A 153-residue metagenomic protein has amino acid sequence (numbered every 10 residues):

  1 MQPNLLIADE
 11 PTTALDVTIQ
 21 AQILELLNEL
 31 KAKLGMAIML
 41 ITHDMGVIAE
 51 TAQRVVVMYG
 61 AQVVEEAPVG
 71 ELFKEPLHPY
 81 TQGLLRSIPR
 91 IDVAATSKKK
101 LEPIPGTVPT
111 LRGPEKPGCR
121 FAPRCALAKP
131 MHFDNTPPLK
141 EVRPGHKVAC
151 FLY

Functional and structural regions predicted by a protein language model:
Q2-P3, I7-P11, L15-S97: P-loop NTP-binding/switch modules centered on Walker-like glycine-rich loops
P68-Y153: Charged, flexible cofactor/metal-binding loops and thiol motifs
